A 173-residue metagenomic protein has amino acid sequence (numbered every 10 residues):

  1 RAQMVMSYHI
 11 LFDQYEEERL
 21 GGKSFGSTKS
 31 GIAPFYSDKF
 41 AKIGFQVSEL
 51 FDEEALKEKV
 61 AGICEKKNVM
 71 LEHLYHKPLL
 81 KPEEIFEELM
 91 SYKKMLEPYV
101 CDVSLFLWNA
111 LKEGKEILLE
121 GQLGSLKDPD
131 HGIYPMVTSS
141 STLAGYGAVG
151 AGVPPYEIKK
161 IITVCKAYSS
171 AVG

Functional and structural regions predicted by a protein language model:
R1-G173: Non-transmembrane, aqueous-exposed alpha-helical and coiled segments at domain scale
